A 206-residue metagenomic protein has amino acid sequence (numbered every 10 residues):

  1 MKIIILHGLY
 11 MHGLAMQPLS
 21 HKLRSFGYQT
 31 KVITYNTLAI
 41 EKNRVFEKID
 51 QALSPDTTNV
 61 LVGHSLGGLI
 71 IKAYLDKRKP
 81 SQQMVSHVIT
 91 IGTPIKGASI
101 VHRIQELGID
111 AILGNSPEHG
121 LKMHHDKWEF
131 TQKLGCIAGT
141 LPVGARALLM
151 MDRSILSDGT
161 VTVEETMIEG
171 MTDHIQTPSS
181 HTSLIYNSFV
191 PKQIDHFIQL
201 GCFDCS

Functional and structural regions predicted by a protein language model:
I4-L9, L14, P18, K22-R24 (+3 more regions): Serine-dependent carboxylesterase/thioesterase catalytic core of lipase-like alpha/beta-hydrolase/SGNH enzymes
F130-S206: C-terminal catalytic-base region of ester-bond hydrolases, centering on the histidine of the charge-relay
